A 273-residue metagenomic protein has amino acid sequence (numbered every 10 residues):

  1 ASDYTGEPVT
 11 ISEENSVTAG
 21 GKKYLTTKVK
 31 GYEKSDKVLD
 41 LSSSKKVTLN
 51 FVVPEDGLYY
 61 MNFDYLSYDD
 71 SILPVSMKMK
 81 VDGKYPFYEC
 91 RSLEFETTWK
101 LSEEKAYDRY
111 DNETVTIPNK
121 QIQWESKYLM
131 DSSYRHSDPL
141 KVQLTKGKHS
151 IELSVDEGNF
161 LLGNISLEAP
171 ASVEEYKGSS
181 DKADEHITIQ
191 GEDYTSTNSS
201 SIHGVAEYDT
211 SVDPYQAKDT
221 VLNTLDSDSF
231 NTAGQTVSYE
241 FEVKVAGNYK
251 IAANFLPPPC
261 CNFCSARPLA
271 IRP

Functional and structural regions predicted by a protein language model:
A1-P273: Extracytoplasmic
